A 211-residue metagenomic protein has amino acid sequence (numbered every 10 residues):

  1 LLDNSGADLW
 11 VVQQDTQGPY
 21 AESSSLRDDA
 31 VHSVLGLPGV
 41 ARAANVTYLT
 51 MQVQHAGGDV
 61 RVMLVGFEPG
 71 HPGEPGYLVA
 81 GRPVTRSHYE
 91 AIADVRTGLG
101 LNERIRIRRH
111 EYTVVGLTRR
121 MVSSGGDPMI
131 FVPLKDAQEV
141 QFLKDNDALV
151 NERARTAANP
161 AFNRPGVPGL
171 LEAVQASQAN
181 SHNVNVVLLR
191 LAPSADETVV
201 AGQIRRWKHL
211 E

Functional and structural regions predicted by a protein language model:
L1-M63, R82, R86-S87, L101 (+3 more regions): Hydrophobic, regular-secondary-structure patches
D8-V12, A44, R61-G66, E90-D94 (+4 more regions): Soluble periplasmic/extracytoplasmic beta-strand elements of cell-envelope proteins
Q17-G18, L49-V53, G70-G73, L99-L101 (+4 more regions): Short beta-strands and strand-coil junctions in structured, solvent-facing domains, enriched
V34-L37, R108, S194: Residues at alpha-helix boundaries and the short loops/turns that link adjacent helices
L64-L101: Short beta-strand boundary microenvironments
V79-I92, R104-S124: Beta-strand-rich non-transmembrane domains
T118-E211: Mechanotransmission and gating elements of multispan inner-membrane complexes involved in transport and envelope
